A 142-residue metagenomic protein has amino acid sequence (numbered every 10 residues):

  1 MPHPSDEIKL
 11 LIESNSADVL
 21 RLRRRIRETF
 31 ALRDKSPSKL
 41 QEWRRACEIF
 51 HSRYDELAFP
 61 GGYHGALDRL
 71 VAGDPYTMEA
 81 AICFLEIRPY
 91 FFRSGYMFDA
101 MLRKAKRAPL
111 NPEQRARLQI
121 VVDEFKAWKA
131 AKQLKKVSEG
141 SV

Functional and structural regions predicted by a protein language model:
M1-V142: Extended repeat-based scaffolds of very large eukaryotic assembly and lipid-transport proteins
